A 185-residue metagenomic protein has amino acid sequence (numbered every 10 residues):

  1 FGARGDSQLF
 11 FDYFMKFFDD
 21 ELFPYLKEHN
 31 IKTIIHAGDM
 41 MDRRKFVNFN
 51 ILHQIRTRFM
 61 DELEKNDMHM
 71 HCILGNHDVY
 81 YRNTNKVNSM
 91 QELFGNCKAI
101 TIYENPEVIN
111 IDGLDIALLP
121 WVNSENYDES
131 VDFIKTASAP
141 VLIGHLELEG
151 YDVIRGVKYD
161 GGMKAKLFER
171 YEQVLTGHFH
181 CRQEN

Functional and structural regions predicted by a protein language model:
F1-T57, S130-A139: N-terminal active-site segment of His-dependent metallophosphoesterases
T33, F46-N185: His/Asp/Glu-rich metal-coordinating catalytic cores of metallo-dependent phosphodiesterases/hydrolases acting on
